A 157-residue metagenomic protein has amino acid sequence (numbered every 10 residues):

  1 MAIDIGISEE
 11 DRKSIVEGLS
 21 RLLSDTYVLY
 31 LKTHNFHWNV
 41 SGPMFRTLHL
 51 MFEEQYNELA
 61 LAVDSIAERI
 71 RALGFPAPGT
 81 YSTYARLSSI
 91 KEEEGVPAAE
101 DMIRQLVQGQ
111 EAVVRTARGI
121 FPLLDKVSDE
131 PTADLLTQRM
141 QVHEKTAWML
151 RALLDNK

Functional and structural regions predicted by a protein language model:
M1-L22, A99: Disorder-to-helix initiation segments
A2-D4, S8-E10, R46-T47, M51-E54 (+2 more regions): Charge-rich, acidic-biased intrinsically disordered regions
G6-S14, L29-E54, I120-P131: Helix-loop segments that flank and shape redox-cofactor active sites
K13-L23, Y27, E53-Y56, A60 (+3 more regions): Short amphipathic alpha-helical segments with heptad-repeat character
L23, Y30, H37, Y56 (+6 more regions): A structural signal for well-ordered alpha-helices, especially hydrophobic packing surfaces of coiled-coils
V40, M44-S82, L153: Conserved alpha-helical segments that form or flank metal/cofactor-binding pockets of metalloenzymes
D64, E68, A85-Q138: Acidic/histidine-rich alpha-helical segments that form the ligand environment of transition-metal centers
F75, K126-A133, A152-L153, K157: Short conserved catalytic/interaction loops centered on acidic-Pro-aromatic/His motifs
